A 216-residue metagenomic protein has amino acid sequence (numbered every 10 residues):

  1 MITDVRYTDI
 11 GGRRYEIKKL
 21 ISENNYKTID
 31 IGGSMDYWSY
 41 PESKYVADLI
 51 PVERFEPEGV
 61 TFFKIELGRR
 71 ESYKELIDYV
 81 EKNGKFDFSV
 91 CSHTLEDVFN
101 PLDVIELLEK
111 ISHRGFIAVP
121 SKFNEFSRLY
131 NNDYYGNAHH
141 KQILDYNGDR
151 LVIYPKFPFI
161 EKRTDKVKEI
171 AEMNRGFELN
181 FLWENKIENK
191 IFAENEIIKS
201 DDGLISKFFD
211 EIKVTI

Functional and structural regions predicted by a protein language model:
M1-S22: Class I SAM-dependent methyltransferase Rossmann-like catalytic core, especially the SAM/SAH-binding loop
T8, N83-D87, I216: N-terminal non-globular leader segments, chiefly Sec-dependent signal peptides
G12, N25, K82-G84, D145 (+1 more regions): Short, flexible coil/linker elements and helix-boundary hinge sites characteristic of intrinsically disordered
K18, G68, K74-D78, K168 (+2 more regions): Generic detector of well-ordered alpha-helical segments enriched in charged/polar residues, highlighting helical
L20-N24, I170-M173: Compositionally biased, intrinsically disordered low-complexity segments
N24-S127: Conserved SAM-binding loop
L102-I216: S-adenosyl-L-methionine-dependent methyltransferase catalytic module, highlighting the catalytic core
